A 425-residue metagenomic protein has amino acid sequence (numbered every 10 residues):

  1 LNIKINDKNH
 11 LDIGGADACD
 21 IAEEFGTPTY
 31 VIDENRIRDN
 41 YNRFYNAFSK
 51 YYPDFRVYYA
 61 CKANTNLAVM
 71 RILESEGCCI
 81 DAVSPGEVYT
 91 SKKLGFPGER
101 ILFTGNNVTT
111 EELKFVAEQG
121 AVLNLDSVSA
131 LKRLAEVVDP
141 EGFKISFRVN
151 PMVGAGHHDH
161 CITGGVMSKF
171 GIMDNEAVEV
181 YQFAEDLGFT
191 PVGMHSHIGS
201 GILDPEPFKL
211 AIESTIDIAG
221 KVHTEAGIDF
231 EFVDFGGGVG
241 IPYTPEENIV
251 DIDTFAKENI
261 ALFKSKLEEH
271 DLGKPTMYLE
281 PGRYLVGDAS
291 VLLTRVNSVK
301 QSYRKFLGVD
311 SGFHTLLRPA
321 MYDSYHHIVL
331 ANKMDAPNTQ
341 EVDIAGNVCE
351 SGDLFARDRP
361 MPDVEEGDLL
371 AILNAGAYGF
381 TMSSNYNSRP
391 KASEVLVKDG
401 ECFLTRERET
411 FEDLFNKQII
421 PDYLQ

Functional and structural regions predicted by a protein language model:
L1-F143, E179, A184-T190, T224 (+2 more regions): A charged N-terminal "starter" segment
A16, I32-D39, N64, S129 (+13 more regions): Conserved active-site and cofactor/substrate-binding residues in soluble primary-metabolism enzymes
I37, K62, S84, V116 (+6 more regions): Conserved, mostly hydrophobic/aromatic
R56-Y58, G77-C79, R100-L102, V122 (+7 more regions): Structural preference for beta-strand elements that scaffold enzyme active sites
A60, T104, D126, R148 (+7 more regions): Generic beta-strand/beta-sheet core signal
A63-T65, G86-E87, N107-T109, S127-S129 (+5 more regions): Active-site-proximal loop/turn and secondary-structure-junction residues that shape catalytic pockets, frequently
P151-N297, N387-R389, K398: Active-site loop/helix belt of alpha/beta enzymes
K264, L272-Q425: Charged (often Lys/Glu-rich) extended helix/loop segments that serve as interaction or gating elements
